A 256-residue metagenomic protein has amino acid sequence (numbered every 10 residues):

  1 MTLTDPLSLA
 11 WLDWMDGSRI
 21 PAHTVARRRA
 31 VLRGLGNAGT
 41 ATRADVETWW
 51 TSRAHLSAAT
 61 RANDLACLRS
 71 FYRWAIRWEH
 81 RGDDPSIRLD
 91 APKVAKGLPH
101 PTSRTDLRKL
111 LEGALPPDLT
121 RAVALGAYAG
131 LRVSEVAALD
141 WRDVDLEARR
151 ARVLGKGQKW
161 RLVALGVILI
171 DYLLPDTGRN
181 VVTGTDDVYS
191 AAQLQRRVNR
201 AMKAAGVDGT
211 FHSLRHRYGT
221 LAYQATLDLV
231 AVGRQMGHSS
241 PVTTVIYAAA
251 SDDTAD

Functional and structural regions predicted by a protein language model:
S8-L98: N-terminal core-binding DNA-recognition domain of tyrosine recombinases/integrases
A62, R81, K93-H100, R104-V133 (+2 more regions): Basic, Lys/Arg- and aromatic-enriched nucleic-acid-binding interface segment
L68, V136, V198, L214-T226 (+2 more regions): Short, basic/aromatic-rich helical patch in the C-terminal catalytic core of site-specific tyrosine
D90-A91, E112, A138, L146 (+1 more regions): Phosphate-coordinating loops and pocket residues in cytosolic domains that bind phosphorylated ligands
A129, A138-L173, V242: Conserved tyrosine-mediated DNA breakage-rejoining catalytic core shared by Y-recombinases
D143-L146, V207-D208, L227-A248, D253: Short, polar N-cap/turn motifs at the start of nucleic acid-interacting alpha helices
G166-D208: Active-site/catalytic core of tyrosine-dependent DNA strand-transfer enzymes
